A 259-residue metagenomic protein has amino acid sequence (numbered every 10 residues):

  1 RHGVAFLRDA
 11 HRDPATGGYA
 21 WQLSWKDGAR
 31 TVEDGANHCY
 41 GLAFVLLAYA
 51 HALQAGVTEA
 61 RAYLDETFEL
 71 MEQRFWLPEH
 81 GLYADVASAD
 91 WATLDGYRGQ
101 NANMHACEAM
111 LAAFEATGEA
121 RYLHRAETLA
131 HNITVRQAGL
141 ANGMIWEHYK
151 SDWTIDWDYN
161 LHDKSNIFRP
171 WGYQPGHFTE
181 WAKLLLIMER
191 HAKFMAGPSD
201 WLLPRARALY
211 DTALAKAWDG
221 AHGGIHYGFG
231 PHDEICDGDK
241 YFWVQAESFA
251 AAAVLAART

Functional and structural regions predicted by a protein language model:
R1-T259: Glycan-recognition and catalytic cores of secretory/periplasmic carbohydrate-active enzymes
